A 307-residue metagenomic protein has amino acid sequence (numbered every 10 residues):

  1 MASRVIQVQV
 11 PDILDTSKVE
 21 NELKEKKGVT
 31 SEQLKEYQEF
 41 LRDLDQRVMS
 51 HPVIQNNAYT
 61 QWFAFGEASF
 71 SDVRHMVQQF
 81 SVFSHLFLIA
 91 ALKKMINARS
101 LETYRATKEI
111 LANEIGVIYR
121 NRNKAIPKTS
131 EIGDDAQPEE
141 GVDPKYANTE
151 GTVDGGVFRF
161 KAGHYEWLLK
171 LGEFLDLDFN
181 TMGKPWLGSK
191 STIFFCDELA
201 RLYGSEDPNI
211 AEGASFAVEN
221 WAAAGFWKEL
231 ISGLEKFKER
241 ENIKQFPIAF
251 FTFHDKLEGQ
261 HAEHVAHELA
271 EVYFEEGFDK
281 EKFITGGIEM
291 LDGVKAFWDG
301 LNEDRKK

Functional and structural regions predicted by a protein language model:
A2-E22: Extreme N-terminal leader/anchor segments
A2-R4, H261, E271-K307: Acidic, carboxylate-rich catalytic segments that either coordinate divalent cations
K18-K27, L41-S69, S84-I89, F195: Short alpha-helical hairpin
N56-T60, F160, H164-Y165, F250-V265: Histidine-centered active-site/metal-ligand motif
F65, D72-Q79, V153, A211-A214 (+3 more regions): Non-transmembrane, amphipathic alpha-helical segments
A68-R122: Long, hydrophobic/aromatic-enriched structural stretches that serve as scaffold segments
R74-V77, S81, N220, T252-D255 (+4 more regions): Short amphipathic alpha-helical segments with heptad-repeat character
R105-F250, D292-K295, D299-K306: Active-site-proximal alpha-helical scaffolds that flank and shape metal-associated catalytic sites
